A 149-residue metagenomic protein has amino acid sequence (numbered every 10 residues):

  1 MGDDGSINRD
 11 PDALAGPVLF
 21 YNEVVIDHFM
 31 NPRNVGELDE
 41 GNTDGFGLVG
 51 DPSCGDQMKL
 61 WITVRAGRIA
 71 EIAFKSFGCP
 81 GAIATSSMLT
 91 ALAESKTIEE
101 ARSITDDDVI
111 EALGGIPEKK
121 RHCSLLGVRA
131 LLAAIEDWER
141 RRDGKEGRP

Functional and structural regions predicted by a protein language model:
G2-D39, F46, R65, K96-P149: C-terminal binding/interaction regions
L48-S53: Short Gly/Pro-enriched turn/cap motifs at secondary-structure boundaries
C54, S76-A84, C123: Short, thiol/selenol-centered motifs that function as redox-active sites or metal-ligating centers
D56-G67: Short beta-strand elements
W61, A73-F77, L92: Active-site cofactor/substrate anionic-group-binding motifs, chiefly glycine- and Lys/Arg-rich phosphate-binding loops
R68-F77, E111-G114: Immediate flanking context of iron-sulfur cluster ligation sites
G81-K96: Alpha-helical support elements that line or immediately flank enzyme active sites and cofactor-binding pockets
